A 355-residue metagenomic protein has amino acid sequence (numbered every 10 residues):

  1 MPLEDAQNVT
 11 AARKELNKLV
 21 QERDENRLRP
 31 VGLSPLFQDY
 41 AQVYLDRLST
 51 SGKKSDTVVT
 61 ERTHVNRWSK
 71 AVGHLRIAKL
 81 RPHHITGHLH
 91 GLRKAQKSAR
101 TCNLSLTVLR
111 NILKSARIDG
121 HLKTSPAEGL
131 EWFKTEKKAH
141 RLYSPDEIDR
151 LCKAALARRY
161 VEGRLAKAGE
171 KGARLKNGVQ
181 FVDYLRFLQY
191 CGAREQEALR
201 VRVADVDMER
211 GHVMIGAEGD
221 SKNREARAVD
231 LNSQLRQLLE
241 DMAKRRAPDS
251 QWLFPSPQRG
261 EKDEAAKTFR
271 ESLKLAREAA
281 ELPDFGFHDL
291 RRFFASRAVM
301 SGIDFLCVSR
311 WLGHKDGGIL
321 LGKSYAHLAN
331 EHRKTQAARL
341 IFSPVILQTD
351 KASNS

Functional and structural regions predicted by a protein language model:
M1-T86: N-terminal DNA-binding module of tyrosine recombinases/phage integrases
N8, L142, I215-S221, L312-F342: Catalytic-site neighborhood detector that most strongly recognizes the C-terminal catalytic loop/helix of tyrosine
L80, V179-V182, P283-S301: Short basic/aromatic active-site micro-motif
C102-S105, I118, L122-K123, E128-E195 (+5 more regions): Basic, Lys/Arg- and aromatic-enriched nucleic-acid-binding interface segment
I118, R186-E197, R291-K315, E331: C-terminal catalytic core of tyrosine-transesterase DNA break-rejoin enzymes
K153-R174, R210, L235, D241-P248 (+3 more regions): C-terminal secondary-structure termini that scaffold catalytic or DNA-interacting sites
D205-H212, D284, I303-S324, K334 (+1 more regions): Short, polar N-cap/turn motifs at the start of nucleic acid-interacting alpha helices
D220-D241, S250-K274, G286: C-terminal catalytic core of Y-nucleophile DNA break-rejoin enzymes
